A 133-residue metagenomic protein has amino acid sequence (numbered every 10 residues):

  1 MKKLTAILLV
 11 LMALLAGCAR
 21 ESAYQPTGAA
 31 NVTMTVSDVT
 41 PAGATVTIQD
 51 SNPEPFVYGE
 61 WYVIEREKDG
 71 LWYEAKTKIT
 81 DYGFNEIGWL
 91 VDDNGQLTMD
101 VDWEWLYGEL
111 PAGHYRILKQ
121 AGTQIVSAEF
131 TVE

Functional and structural regions predicted by a protein language model:
M1-S22: Sec-dependent N-terminal signal peptides of Gram-positive bacterial secreted proteins and lipoproteins
C18-D92, Q120-E133: Primarily secretory-pathway and cell-envelope proteins
A44, M99-V101, G113, A128: Hydrophobic residues positioned within well-ordered beta-strands of beta-sheet architectures
L90-D102: Short Pro-Gly-centered flexible turn/kink motifs
E104-E109: Short, surface-exposed loop/turn segments at beta-strand-coil junctions that are enriched for proline with nearby
L110-Q120: A short tyrosine-centered beta-strand micro-motif
